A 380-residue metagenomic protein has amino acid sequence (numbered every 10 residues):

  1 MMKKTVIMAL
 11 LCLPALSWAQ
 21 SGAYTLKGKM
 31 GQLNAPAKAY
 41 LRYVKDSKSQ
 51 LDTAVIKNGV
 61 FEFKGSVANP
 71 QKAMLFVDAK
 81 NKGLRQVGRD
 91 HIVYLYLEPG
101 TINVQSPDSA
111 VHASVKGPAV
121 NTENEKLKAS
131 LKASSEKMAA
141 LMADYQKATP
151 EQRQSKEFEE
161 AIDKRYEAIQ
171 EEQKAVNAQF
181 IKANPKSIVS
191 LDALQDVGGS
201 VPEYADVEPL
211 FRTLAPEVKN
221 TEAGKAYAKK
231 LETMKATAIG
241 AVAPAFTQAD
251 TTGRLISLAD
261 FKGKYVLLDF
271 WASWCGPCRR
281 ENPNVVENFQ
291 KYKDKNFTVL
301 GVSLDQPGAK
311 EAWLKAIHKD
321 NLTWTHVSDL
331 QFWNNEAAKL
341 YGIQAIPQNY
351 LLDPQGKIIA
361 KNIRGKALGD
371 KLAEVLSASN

Functional and structural regions predicted by a protein language model:
M1-G28, A378-N380: Bacterial Sec-dependent N-terminal signal peptides
Q20-A168, E172: A non-transmembrane, solvent-exposed segment enriched in polar/low-complexity residues
K225-L258, W324, K371-A378: N-terminal "domain-start" segment that seeds a small globular fold
K262-V266, F270-E287: Conserved redox-active cysteine motifs that mediate thiol-disulfide chemistry, especially di-cysteine Cys-X(1-2)-Cys
R280-V302, A373-S379: Conserved helix-turn-beta segment immediately C-terminal to the redox Cys motif in thioredoxin-like folds
N296-K310, L322-W333: Thiol-based oxidoreductase modules, predominantly thioredoxin-like and allied folds used for disulfide exchange
L314-Y350, P354: Short, internal strand/loop/helix patches that form the active-site neighborhood or redox-interaction surface
P354-N380: Thiol-/selenol-based redox modules, centered on thioredoxin-like and closely related oxidoreductase domains
